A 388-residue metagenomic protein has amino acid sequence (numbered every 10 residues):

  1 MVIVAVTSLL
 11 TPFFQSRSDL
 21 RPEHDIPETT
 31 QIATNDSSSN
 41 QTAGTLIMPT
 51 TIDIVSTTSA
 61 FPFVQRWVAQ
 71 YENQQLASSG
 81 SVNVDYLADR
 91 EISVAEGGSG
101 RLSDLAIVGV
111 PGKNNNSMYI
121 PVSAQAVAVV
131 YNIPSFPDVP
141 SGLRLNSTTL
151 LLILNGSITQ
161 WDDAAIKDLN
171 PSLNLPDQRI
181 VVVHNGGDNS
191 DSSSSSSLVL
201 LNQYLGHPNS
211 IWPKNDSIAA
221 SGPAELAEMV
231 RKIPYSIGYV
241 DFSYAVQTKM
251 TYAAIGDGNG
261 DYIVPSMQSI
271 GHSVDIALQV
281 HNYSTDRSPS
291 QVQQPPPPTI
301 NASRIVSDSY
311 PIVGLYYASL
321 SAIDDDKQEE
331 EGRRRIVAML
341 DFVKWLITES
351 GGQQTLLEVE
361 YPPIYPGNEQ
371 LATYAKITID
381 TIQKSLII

Functional and structural regions predicted by a protein language model:
M1-L9: Hydrophobic membrane-insertion alpha-helices, especially the h-region of bacterial N-terminal signal peptides
T11-I388: Flexible loop/hinge segments at secondary-structure junctions
